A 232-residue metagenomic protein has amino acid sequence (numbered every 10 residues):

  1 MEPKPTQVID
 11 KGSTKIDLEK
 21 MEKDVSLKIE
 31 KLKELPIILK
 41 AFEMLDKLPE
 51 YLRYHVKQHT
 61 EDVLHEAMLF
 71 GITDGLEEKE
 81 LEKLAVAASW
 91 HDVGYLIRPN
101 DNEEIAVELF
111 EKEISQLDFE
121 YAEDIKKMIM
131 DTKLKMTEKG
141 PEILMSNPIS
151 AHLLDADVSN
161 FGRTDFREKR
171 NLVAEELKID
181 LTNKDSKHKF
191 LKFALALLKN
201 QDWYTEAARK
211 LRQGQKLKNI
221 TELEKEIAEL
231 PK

Functional and structural regions predicted by a protein language model:
E2-K23, P49-E82, W90, L117 (+1 more regions): Divalent metal-dependent phosphate-bond-processing catalytic cores, especially two-metal-ion Mg2+/Mn2+ enzymes that act
V25-K47, H59: Short alpha-helical hairpin
Y51, H55, G94-D101: Conserved aromatic-histidine-acidic binding/catalytic patches
D62-A67, N102-Q116: An active-site-proximal "capping" alpha-helix that borders the catalytic cofactor pocket
V63, L81-I97, A106, K126-K133: His-Asp-centered metal-binding catalytic motifs of divalent-metal-dependent phosphohydrolases/nucleases
G75-K79, P99-N102, E120-Y121: Short, flexible active-site-proximal loops enriched in glycine and acidic residues
E113-T137: Polymerase palm active-site segment centered on the conserved acidic dipeptide of motif C
